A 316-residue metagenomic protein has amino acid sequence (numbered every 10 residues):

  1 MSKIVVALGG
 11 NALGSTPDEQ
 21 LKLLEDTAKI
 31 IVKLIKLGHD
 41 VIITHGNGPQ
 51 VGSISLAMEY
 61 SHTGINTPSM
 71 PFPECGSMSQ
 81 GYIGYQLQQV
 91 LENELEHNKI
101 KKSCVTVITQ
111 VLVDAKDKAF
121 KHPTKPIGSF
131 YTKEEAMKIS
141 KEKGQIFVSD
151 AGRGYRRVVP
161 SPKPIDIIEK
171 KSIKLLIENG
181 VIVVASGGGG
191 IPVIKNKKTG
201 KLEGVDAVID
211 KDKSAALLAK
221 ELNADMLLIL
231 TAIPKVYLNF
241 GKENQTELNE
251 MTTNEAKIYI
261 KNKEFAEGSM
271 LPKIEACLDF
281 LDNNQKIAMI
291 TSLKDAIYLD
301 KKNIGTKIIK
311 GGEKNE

Functional and structural regions predicted by a protein language model:
S2-E316: C-terminal catalytic "cap/lid" subdomain
